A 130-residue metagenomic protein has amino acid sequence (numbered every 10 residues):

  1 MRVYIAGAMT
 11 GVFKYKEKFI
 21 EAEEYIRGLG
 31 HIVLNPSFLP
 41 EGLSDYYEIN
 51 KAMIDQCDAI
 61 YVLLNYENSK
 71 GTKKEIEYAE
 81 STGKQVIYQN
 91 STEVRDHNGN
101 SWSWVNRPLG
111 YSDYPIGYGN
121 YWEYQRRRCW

Functional and structural regions predicted by a protein language model:
M1-W130: Conserved catalytic or regulatory cores that recognize and/or transform ribose-phosphate-containing ligands
